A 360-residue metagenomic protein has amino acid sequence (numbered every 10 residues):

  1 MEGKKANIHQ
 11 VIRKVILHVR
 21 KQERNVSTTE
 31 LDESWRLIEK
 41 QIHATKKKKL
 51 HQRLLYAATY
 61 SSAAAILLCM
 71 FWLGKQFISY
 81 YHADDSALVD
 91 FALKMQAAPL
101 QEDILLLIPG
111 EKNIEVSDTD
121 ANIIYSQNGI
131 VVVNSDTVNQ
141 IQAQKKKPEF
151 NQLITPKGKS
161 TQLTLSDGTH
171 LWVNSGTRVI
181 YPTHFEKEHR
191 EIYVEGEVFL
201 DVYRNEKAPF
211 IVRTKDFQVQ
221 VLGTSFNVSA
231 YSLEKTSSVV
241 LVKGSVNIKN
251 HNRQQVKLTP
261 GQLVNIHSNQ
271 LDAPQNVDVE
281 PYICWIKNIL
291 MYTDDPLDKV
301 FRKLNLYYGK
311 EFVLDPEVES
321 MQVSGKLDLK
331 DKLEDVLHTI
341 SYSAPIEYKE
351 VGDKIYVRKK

Functional and structural regions predicted by a protein language model:
M1-N25: Short, charge-enriched, intrinsically disordered boundary segments that mark the beginning of a structured element
N7, V11, E30, R53-L54 (+1 more regions): Generic signature of intrinsically disordered, low-complexity, basic-rich segments and short cationic peptides
V11, V15-V19, L37, Q41 (+1 more regions): Residues that form generic nucleotide/phosphate-binding pockets
R20-Y56: Positively biased amphipathic helices and basic secretion/translocation or surface-docking motifs that either flank
K46-S62, W72-K360: A residue-level detector for the "anchor" residue at the start of short, highly conserved motifs
L67: Non-catalytic DNA-recognition/assembly elements of restriction-modification systems
